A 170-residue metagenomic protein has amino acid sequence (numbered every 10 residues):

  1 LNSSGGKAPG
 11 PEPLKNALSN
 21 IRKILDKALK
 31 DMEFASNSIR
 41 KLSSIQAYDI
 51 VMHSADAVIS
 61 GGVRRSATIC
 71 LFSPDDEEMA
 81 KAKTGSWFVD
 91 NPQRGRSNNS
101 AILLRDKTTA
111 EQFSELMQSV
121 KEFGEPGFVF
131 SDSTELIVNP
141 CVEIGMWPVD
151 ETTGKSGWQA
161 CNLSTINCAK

Functional and structural regions predicted by a protein language model:
L1-S3, L14, S119-K170: Function-dense linear segments that define catalytic or interfacial modules in macromolecule-processing proteins
N2-K7, A35-I39: Short beta-alpha connecting loops at secondary-structure transitions that line or flank enzyme active sites
E12, N16-N37, Q46-D49, H53-T134: Conserved, charged catalytic cores of large soluble enzymes
I39, F113, P148-E151: Sparse, context-dependent recognition of short Cys/His-centered cofactor- or disulfide-binding micro-motifs
L42-S44: Domain-level detector for trafficking modules
